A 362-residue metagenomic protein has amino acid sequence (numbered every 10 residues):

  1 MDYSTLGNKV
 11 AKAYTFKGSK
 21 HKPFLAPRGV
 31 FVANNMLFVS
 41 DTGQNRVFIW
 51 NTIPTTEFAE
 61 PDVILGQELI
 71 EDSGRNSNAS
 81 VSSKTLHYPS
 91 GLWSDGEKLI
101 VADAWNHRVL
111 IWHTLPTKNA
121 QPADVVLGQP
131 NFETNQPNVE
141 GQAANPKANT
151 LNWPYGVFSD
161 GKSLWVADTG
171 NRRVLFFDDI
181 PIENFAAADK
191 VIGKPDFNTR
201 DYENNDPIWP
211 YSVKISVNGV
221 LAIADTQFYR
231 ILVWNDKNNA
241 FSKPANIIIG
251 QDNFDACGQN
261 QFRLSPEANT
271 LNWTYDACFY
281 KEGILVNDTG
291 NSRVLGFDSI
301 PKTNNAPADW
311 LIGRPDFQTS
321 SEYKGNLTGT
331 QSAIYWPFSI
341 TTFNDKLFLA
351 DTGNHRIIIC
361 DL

Functional and structural regions predicted by a protein language model:
M1-K20, E60-S83, Q121-A148, A186-N204 (+2 more regions): Surface-exposed loop and turn segments in beta-propeller and other repeat-based domains that flank or scaffold
K17-V32, N78-D95, E140-S159, Y202-N218 (+2 more regions): Signature of short aromatic-glycine-proline-rich micro-motifs recurring in repeat-based ectodomains
M36-V39, K98-V101, L164-V166, V220-I223 (+2 more regions): Conserved beta-propeller blade signature
T42-G43, T52, A104-W105, T114 (+7 more regions): Short loop/turn segments immediately following the C-termini of beta-strands
R46-V47, R108-V109, R172-V174, Y229-I231 (+2 more regions): Structural signal for beta-propeller blades
W50-F58, W112-Q121, F177-A186, W234-N246 (+2 more regions): Short loop/turn segments immediately following beta-strands, especially the blade-tip and inter-blade linker loops
C278-D298: Loop/turn-rich, solvent-exposed surfaces of beta-rich toroidal or solenoidal domains
W336-L362: Blade-level signature of beta-propeller repeat domains, shared across WD40, Kelch, NHL, RCC1 and BNR/Asp-box propellers
